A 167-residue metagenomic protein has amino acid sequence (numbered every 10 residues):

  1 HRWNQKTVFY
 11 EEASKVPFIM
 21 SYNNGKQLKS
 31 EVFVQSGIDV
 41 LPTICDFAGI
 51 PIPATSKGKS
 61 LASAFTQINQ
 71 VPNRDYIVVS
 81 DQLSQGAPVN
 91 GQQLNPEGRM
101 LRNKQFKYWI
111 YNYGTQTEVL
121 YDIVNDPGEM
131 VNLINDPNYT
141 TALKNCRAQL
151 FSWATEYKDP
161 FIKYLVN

Functional and structural regions predicted by a protein language model:
H1-K29, Q35-S36: Histidine-centered active-site microenvironments of extracellular/periplasmic hydrolases and transferases
Q5, G25-Q35, F47-P53, A87-P88 (+1 more regions): Active-site rim elements
F9, F18, S30, S60-S63 (+2 more regions): Conserved beta-strand positions that form and line the central face of beta-propeller blades
K15, L133-N167: Long, internal low-complexity/basic segments
K26, D39-L41, D46-V119, W153 (+1 more regions): C-terminal cap/loop subdomain of S1 sulfatases and analogous C-terminal strand-loop tails that border
L41, M130, L150: Generic structural marker for isolated residues within well-ordered, non-membrane alpha-helices of soluble domains
D126: Intrinsically disordered, low-complexity polar regions and short flexible loop motifs
